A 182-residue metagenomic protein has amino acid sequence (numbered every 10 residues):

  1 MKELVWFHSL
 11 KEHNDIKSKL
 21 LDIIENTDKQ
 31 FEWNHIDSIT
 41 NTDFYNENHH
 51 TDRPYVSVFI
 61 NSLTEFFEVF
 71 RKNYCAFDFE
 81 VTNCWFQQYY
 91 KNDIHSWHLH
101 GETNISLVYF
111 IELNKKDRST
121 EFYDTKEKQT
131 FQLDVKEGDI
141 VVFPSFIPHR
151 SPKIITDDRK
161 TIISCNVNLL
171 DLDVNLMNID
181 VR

Functional and structural regions predicted by a protein language model:
M1-A76, I94: Non-heme Fe(II)/2-oxoglutarate
F79-K153, R159-I162, L170-V181: Catalytic core of non-heme Fe(II) oxygenases with the double-stranded beta-helix
